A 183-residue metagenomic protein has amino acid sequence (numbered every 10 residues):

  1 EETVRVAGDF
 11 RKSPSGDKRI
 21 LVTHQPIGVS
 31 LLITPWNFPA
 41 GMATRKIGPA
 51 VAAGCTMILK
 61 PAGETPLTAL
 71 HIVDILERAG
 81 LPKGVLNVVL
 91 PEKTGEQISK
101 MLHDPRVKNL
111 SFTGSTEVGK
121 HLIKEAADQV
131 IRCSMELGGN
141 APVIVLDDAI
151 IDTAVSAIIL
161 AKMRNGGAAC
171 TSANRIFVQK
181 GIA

Functional and structural regions predicted by a protein language model:
E1-I47, L86-V89: N-terminal Rossmann NAD(P)-binding subdomain characteristic of aldehyde/semialdehyde dehydrogenases
R19-I20, N87-S111: A structured beta-alpha segment of the ubiquitous adenosine-cofactor-binding alpha/beta core
I33, I58-A62, P91, F112 (+2 more regions): Active-site-adjacent beta-strand anchor residues
A43-E92, E96-Q97: PLP-dependent aminotransferase-like
I47-G48, I98, G119, V155: Generic hydrophobic/aromatic pocket-lining and core-packing "Φ" positions
A69-R78, T94-P105, E117-D128, I144-D148: Active-site pre-lysine segment of PLP-dependent enzymes
N109, E117-A183: ALDH superfamily catalytic-core signature
